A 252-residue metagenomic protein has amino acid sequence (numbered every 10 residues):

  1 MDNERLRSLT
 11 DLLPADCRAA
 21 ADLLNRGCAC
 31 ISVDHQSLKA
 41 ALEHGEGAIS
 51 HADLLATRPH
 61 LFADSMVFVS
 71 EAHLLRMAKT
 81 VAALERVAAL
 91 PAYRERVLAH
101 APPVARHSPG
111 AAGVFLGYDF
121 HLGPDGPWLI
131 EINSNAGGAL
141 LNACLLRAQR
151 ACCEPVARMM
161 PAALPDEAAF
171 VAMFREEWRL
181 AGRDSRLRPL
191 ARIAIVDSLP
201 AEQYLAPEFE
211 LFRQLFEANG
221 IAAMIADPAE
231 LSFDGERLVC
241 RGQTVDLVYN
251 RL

Functional and structural regions predicted by a protein language model:
M1-L252: Preference for protein termini
